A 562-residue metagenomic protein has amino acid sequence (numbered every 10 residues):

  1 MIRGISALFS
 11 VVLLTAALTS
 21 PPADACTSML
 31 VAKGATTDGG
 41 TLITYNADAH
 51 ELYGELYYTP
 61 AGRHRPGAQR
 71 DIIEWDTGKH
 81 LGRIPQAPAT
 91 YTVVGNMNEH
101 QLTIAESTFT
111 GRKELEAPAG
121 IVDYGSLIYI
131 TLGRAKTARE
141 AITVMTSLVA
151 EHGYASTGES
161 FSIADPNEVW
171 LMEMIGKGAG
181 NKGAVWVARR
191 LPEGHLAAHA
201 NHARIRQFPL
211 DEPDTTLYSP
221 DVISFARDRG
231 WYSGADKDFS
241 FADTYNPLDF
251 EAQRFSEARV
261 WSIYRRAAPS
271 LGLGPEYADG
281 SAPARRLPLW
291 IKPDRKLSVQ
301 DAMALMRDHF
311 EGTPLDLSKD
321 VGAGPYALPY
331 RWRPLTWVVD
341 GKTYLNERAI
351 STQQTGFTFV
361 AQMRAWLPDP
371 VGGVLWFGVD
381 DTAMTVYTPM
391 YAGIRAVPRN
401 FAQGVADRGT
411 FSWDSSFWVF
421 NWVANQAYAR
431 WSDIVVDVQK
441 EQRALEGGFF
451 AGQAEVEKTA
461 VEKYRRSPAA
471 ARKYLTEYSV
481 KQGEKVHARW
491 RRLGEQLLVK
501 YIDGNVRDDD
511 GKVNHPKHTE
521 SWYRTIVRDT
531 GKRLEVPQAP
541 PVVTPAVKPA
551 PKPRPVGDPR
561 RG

Functional and structural regions predicted by a protein language model:
M1-G4: Positively charged n-region of N-terminal signal peptides that target proteins for export
S6-T19: Bacterial N-terminal signal peptides
T19-A25: Sec/Tat signal peptide C-region and signal peptidase I cleavage site
A25-Y124, V144-L297: A contiguous strand-loop segment
I128-R134: Short, well-ordered beta-strand elements within core beta-sheets of diverse protein domains
F225-G378: Glycine-rich, aromatic-lined ligand/substrate-binding cores of catalytic and carbohydrate-binding domains
A323-K463: Substrate-recognition/cap regions that form aromatic- and gly/pro-loop-enriched pockets for small-molecule ligands
A444-G562: Histidine-centered catalytic/metal-binding microenvironments
